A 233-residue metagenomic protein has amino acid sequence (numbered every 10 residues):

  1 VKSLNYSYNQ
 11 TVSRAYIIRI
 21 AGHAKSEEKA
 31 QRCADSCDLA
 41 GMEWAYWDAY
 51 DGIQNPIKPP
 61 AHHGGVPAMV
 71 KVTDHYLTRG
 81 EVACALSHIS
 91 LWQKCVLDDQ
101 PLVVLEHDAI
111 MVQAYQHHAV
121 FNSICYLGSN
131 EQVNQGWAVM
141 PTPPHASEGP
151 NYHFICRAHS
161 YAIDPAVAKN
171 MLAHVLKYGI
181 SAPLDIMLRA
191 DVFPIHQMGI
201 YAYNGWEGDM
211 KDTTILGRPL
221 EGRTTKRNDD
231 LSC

Functional and structural regions predicted by a protein language model:
K2-L105, A109-C233: An acidic/histidine-cluster motif and surrounding catalytic segment that typifies divalent-metal-assisted enzyme active
